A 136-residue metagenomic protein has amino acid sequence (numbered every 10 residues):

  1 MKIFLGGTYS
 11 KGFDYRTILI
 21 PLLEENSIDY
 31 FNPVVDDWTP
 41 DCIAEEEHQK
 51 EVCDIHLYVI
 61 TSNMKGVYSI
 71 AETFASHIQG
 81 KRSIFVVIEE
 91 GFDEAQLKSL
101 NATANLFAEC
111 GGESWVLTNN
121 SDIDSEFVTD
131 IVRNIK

Functional and structural regions predicted by a protein language model:
M1-K136: Conserved catalytic or regulatory cores that recognize and/or transform ribose-phosphate-containing ligands
